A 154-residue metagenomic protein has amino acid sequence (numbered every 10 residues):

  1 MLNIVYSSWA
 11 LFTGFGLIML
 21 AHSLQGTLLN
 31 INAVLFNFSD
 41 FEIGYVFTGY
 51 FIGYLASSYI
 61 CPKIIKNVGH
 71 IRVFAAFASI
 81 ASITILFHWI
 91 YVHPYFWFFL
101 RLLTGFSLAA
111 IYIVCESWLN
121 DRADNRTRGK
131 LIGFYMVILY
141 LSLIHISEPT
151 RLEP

Functional and structural regions predicted by a protein language model:
I4-F51: Helix-loop boundary and gating motifs at the non-cytosolic
F51-Y59, I144: Residue-level signature of mid-helix packing/kink "hotspots" within the transmembrane helices of 12-pass Major
S57-G69: Helix-to-loop junctions at the C-terminal end of transmembrane segments in multipass secondary transporters
G69, I90-V92: Helix-breaking motifs and short loop linkers at transmembrane-helix boundaries and internal kinks in secondary membrane
R72-L86: Structural signature of the two symmetry-related core transmembrane helices
Y95-L103: Paired small-residue
A110-A123: Intracellular juxtamembrane helix-capping segments at the cytosolic ends of symmetry-related transmembrane helices
I144-P154: Single conserved hydrophobic/aromatic residue that forms the stacking wall/gate of nucleotide- or nucleobase-binding
